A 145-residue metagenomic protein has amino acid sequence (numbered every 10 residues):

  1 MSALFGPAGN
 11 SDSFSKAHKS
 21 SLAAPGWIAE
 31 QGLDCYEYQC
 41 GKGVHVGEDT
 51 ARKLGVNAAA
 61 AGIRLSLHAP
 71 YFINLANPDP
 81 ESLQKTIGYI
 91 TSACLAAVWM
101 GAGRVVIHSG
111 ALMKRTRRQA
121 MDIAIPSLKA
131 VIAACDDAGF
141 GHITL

Functional and structural regions predicted by a protein language model:
M1-L95: N-terminal pre-domain/capping segments
A76-L145: Active-site acidic/histidine proton-transfer and metal-coordination neighborhood in alpha/beta enzyme cores
